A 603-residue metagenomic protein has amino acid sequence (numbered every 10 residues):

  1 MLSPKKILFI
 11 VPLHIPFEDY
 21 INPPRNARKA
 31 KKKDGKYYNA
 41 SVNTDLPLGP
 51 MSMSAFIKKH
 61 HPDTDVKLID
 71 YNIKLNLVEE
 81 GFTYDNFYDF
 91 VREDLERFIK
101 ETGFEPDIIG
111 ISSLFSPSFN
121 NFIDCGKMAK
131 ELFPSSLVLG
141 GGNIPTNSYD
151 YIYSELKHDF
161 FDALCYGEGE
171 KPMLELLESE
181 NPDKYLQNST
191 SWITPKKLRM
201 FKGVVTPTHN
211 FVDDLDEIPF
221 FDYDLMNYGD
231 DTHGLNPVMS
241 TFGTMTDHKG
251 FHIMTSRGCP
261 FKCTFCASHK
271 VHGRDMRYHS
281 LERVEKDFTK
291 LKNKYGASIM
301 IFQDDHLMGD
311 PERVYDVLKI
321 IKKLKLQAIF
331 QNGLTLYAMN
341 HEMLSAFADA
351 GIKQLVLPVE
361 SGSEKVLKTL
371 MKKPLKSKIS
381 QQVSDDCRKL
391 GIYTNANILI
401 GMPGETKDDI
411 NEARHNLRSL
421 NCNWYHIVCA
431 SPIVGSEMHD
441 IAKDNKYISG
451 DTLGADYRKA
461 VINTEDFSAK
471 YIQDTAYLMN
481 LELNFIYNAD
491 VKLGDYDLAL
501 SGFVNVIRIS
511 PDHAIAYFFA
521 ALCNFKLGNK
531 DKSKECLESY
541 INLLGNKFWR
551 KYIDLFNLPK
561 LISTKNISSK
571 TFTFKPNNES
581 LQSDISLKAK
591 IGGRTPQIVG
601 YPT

Functional and structural regions predicted by a protein language model:
K6, D107-G110, I299-I301: Structural motif
L8-D19, R28-Y37, S41, W192-V205 (+3 more regions): C-terminal accessory regions of radical SAM enzymes
V42-M53, N121, L498: Conserved alpha-helical elements of sugar-nucleotide-dependent glycosyltransferases
D45, K202, N210-D216, F220-N395 (+2 more regions): Radical SAM [4Fe-4S] cluster-binding motif and immediate context
F56, D65-V212, C429, G435 (+1 more regions): Glycine-rich beta-alpha loop elements in corrinoid/cobalamin-binding modules across cobalamin-dependent enzymes
K67, T102, N121, K130-S136 (+4 more regions): Internal alpha/beta domain cores that form substrate/cofactor-binding pockets in large enzymes and binding proteins
I152-E175, L344-L355, E412-I427: Structural recognition of alpha->loop->beta junctions
